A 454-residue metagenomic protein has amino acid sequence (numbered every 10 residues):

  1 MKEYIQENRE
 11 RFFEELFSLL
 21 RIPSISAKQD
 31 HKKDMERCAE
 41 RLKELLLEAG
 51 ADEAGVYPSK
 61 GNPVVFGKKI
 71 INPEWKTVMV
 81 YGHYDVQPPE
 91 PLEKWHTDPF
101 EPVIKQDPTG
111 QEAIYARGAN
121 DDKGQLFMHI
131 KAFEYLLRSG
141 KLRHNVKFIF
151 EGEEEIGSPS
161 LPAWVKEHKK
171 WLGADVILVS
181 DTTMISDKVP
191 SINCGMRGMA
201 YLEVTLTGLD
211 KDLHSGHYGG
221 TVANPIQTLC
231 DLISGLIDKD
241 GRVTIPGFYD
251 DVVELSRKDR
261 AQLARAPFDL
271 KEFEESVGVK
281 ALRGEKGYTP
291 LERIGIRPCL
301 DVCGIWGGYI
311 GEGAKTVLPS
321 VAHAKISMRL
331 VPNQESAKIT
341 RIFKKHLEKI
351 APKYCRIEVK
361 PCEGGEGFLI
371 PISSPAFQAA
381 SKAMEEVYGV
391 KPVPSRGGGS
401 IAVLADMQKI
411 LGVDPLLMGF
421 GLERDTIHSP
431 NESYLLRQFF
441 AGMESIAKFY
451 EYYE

Functional and structural regions predicted by a protein language model:
M1-L92, V321, K325, K338: N-terminal helical capping/dimerization or prosegment-like subdomains of hydrolases acting on amide or phosphate bonds
E10, R21, L47, R138 (+8 more regions): Generic secondary-structure signature for well-ordered alpha-helical cores
E48, S186, T244-V321, N333-K345 (+2 more regions): An extended, acidic, His-containing surface patch that forms the Zn2+-binding/catalytic region of metallohydrolases
W75-K147, A441: Active-site metal-coordination/substrate-binding segment of hydrolases, especially metallo-dependent peptidases
Q111-Y115, D210-G216, G311-E312, I427-S429: Short small-residue beta-strand/loop micro-motif enriched in glycine and branched aliphatics
G118-L282, L291-P298, K409, N431-R437: Fold-level recognition of mixed alpha/beta catalytic cores in primary-metabolism enzymes, strongest
N120, D210-D212, M328-S336, G365: A generic structural motif
